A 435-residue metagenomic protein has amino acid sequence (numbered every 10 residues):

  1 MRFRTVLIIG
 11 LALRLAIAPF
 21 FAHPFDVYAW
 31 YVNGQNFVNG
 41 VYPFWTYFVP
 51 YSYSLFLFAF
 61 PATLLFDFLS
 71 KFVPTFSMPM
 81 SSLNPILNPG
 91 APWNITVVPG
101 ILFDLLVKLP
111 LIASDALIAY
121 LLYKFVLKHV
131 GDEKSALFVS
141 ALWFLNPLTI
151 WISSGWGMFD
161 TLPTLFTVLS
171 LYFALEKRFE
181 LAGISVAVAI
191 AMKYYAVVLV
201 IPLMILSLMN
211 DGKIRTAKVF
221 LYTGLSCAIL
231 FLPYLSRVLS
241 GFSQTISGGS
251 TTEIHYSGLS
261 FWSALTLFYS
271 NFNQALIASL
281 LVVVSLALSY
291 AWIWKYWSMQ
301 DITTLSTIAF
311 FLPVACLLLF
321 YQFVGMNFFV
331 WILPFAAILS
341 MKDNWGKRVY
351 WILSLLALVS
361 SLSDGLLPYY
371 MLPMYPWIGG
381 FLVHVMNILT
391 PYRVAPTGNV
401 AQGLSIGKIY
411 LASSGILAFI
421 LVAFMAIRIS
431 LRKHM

Functional and structural regions predicted by a protein language model:
M1-Y256, Q274-M435: Multi-pass membrane glycosyltransferase architecture that uses lipid-linked
Y256-L265: Gly/Ser/Thr-enriched flexible coils
A264-F272, L276: C-terminal amphipathic alpha-helical segment
